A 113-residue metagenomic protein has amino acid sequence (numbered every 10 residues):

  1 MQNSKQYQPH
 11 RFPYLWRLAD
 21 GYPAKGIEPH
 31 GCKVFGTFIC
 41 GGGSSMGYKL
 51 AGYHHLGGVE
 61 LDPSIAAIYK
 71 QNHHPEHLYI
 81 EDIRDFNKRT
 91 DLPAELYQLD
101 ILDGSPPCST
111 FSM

Functional and structural regions predicted by a protein language model:
M1-M113: Conserved active-site and SAM-binding loop architecture of S-adenosyl-L-methionine-dependent nucleic-acid
